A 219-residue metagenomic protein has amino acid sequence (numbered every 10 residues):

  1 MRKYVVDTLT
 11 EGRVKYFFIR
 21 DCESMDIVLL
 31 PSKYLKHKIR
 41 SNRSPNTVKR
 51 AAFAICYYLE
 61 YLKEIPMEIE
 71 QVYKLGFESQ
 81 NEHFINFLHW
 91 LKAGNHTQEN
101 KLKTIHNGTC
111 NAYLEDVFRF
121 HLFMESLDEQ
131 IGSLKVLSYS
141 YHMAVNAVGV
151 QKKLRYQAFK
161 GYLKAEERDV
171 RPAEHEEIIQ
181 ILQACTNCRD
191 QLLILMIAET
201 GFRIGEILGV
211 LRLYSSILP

Functional and structural regions predicted by a protein language model:
M1-R43, K49, C56: Basic/aromatic DNA-contact patch characteristic of tyrosine site-specific recombinases
L30-N46, F53-G149, Q180: N-terminal core-binding DNA-recognition domain of tyrosine recombinases/integrases
V48, A52, L114, Q191-A198: Short, well-structured alpha-helical segments
V48, E206-I207: Solenoid-repeat scaffolds in large eukaryotic assemblies
S133-H175: Flexible interdomain linker/hinge and immediately adjacent N-terminus of the catalytic tyrosine-recombinase domain
L163, G205, P219: Basic, Lys/Arg-rich DNA-contacting stretches centered on the C-terminal catalytic core of tyrosine recombinase systems
R171-I204: Basic, Lys/Arg- and aromatic-enriched nucleic-acid-binding interface segment
G209-P219: Conserved tyrosine-mediated DNA breakage-rejoining catalytic core shared by Y-recombinases
